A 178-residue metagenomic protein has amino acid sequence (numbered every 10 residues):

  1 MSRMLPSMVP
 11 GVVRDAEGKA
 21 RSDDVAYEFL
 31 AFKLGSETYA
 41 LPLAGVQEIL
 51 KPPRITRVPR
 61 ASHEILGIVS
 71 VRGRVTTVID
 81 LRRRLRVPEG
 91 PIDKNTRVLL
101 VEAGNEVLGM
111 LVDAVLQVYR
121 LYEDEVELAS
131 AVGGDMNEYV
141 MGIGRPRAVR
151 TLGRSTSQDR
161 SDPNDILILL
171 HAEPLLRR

Functional and structural regions predicted by a protein language model:
M1-R178: An acidic, low-aromatic, low-complexity terminal/linker signal
